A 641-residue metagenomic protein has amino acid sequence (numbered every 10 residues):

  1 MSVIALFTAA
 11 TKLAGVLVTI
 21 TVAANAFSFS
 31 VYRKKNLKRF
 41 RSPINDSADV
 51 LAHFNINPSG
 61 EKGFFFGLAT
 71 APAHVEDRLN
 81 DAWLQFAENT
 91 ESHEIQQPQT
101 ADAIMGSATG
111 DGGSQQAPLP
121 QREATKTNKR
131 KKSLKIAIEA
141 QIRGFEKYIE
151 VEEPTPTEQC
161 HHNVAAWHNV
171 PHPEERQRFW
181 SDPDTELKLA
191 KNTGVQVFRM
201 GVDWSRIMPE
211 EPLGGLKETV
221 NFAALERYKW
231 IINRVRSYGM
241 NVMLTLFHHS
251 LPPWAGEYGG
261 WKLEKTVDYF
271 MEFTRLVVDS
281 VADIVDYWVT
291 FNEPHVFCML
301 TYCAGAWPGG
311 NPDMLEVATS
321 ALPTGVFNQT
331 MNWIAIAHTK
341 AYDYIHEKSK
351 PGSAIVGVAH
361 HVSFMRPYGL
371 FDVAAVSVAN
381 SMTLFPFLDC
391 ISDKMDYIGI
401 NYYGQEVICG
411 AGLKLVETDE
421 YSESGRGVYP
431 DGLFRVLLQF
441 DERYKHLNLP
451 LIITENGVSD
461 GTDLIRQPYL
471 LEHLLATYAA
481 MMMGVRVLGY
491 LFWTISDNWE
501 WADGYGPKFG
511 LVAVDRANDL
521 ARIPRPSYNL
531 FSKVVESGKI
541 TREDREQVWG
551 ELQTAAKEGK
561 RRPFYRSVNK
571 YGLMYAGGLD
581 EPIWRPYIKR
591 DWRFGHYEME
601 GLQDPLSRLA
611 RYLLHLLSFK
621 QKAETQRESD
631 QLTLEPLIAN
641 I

Functional and structural regions predicted by a protein language model:
M1, A5-K12, Q121-A124, S629-Q631: A composition-driven signal for long, intrinsically disordered, charge-rich low-complexity tracts
M1-V3, I638-I641: A positional/structural detector of protein chain ends, strongest at the extreme C-terminus and weakly at the extreme
S2-K35: Terminal signal-anchor or tail-anchor transmembrane helices that tether membrane-associated enzymes to cellular
N25-Q196, I207-N640: Non-catalytic scaffold segments within catalytic domains of secreted glycoside hydrolases
M200: Accessory DNA-binding and partner-docking regions appended to nucleic-acid-acting proteins, especially the terminal
